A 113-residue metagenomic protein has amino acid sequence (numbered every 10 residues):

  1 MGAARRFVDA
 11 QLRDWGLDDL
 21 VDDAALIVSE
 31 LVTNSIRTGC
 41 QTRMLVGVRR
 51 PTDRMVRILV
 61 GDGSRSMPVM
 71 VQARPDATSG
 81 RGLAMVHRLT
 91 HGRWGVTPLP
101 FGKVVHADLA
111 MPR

Functional and structural regions predicted by a protein language model:
M1-G2, L12-L17, V60-R65, A77: Short low-complexity stretches enriched in small and charged residues
G2-S29: Conserved short strand/loop->alpha-helix "switch" segment adjacent to the catalytic nucleotide/phosphoryl-transfer site
D23-Q41: Histidine-centered phosphotransfer motif of kinases
I36-R113: Conserved beta-strand-loop-beta-strand hairpin that lines the nucleotide-binding pocket of ATP/GTP-utilizing enzymes
